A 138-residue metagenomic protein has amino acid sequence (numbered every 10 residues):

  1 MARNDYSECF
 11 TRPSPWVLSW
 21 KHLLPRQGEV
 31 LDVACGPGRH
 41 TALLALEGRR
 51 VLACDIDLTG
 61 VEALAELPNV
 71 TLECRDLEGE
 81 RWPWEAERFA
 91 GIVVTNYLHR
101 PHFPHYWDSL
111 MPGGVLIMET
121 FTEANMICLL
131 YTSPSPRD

Functional and structural regions predicted by a protein language model:
M1-P25: S-adenosyl-L-methionine
A34-G36: Class I SAM-dependent methyltransferase "Motif I" SAM/SAH-binding loop
D57: Conserved SAM/SAH-binding beta-strand->alpha-helix loop
P68-G79: Conserved SAM-binding strand-loop segment of SAM-dependent methyltransferases
P83-G91: A short acidic, Gly/Pro-enriched loop at the edge of an enzyme's catalytic core that lines a small-molecule cofactor
P104-P112: A short glycine-rich, Lys/Arg-flanked "PGG" loop and its adjoining helix->strand segment in the class I
G114-F121: Conserved beta-strand signature within the Rossmann-like core of class I S-adenosyl-L-methionine
Y131-D138: Conserved small/polar residues in nucleotide/adenosyl-binding loops
